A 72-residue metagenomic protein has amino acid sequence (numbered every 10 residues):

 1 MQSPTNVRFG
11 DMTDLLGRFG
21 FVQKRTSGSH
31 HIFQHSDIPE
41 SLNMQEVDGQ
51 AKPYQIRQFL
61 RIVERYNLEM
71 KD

Functional and structural regions predicted by a protein language model:
M1-S27, S36-D72: Basic nucleic-acid-binding interfaces
